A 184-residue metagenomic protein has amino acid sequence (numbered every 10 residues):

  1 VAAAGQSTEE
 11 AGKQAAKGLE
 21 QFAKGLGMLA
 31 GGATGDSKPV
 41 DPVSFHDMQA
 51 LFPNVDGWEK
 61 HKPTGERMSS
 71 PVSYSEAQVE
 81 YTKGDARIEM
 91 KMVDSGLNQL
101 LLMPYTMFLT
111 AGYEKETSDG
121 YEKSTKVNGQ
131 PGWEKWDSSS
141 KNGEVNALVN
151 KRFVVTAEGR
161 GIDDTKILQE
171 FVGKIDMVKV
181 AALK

Functional and structural regions predicted by a protein language model:
V1-V40: Low-complexity, Pro/Thr/Ser/Glu-rich flexible segments characteristic of extracytoplasmic/periplasmic regions
T8, A15, K83, K115-K184: A short, solvent-exposed beta-edge/loop patch
A11, A15-G18, F22, S44 (+4 more regions): Stable alpha-helical elements in mature extracytoplasmic
L19, L26-L29, M48-L51, L97-L102 (+4 more regions): Generic detector of leucine side chains in alpha-helical contexts
A23, G27-A30, F52, D56 (+2 more regions): Generic secondary-structure transition motif, activating predominantly at the C-termini of alpha-helices
T34-S138: Short, solvent-exposed recognition patches
